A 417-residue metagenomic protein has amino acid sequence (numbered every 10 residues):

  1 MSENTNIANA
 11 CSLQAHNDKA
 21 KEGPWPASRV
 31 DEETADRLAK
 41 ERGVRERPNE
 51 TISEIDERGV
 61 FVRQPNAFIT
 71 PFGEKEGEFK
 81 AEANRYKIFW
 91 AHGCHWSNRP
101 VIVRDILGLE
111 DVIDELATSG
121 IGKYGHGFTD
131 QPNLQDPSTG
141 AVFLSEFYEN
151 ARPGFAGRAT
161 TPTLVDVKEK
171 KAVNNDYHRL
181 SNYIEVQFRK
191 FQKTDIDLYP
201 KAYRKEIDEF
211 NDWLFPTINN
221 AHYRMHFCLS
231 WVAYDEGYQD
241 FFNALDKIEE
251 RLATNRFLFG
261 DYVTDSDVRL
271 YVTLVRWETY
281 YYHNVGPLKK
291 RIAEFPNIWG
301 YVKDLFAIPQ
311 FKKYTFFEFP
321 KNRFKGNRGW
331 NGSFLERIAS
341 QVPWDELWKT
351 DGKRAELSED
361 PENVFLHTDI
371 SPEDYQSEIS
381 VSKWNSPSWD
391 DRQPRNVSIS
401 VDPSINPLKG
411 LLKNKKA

Functional and structural regions predicted by a protein language model:
S2-A417: C-terminal alpha-helical interaction module
